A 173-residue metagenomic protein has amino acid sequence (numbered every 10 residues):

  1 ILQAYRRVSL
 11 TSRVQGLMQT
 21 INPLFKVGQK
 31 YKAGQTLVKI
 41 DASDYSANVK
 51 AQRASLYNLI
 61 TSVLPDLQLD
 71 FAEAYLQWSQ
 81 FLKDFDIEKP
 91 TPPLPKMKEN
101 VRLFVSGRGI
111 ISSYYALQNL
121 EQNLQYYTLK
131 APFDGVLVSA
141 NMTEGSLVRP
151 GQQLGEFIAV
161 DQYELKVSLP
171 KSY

Functional and structural regions predicted by a protein language model:
I1-A4, V14-Q15, Q19-T20, F25-Y173: Periplasmic scaffold and linker elements that assemble and bridge Gram-negative envelope complexes
S9-S12: Short, solvent-exposed secondary-structure boundary/capping segments
